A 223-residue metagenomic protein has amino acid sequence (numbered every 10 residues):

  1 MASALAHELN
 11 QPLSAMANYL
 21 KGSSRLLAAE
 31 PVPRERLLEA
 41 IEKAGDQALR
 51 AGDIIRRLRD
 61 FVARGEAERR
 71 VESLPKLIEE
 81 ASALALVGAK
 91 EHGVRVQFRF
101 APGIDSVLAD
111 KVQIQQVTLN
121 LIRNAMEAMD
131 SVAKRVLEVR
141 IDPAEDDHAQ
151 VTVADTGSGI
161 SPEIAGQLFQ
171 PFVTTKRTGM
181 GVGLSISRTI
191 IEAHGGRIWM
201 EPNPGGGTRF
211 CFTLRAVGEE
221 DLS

Functional and structural regions predicted by a protein language model:
A4-S223: Core catalytic ATP-binding domain of two-component histidine kinases
